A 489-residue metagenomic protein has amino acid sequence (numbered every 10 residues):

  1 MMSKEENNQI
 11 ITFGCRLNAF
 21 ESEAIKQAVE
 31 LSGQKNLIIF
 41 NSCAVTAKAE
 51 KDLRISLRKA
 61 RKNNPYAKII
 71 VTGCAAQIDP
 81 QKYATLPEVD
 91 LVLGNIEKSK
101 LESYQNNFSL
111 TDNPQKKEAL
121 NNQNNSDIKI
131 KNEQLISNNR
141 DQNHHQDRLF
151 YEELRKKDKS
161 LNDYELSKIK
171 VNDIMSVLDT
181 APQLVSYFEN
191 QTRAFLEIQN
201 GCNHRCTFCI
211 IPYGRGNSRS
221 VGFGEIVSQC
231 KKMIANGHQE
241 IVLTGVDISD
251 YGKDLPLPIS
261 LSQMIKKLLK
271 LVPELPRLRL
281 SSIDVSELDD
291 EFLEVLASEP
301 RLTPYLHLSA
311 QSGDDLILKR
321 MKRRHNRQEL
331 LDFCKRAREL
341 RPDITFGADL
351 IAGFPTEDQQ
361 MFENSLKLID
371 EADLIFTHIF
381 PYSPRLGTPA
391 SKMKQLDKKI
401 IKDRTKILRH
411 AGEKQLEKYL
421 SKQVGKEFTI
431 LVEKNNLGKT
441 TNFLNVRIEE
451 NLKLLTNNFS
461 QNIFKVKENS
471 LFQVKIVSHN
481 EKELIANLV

Functional and structural regions predicted by a protein language model:
M1-Y251, K266, E291, L302 (+6 more regions): Proteins enriched for Cys/Gly/acidic motifs involved in redox and nucleic-acid/cofactor modification
I69-G73, I78-D79, A235-Q360: Conserved SAM/AdoMet-binding glycine-rich loop
S99, H204, S249, D315-L316 (+3 more regions): Glycine-centered loop/turn positions within well-structured domains that cap or flank conserved ligand/cofactor-binding
G245, S282, A310-S312, A348-A352 (+6 more regions): Active-site proximal loops enriched in glycine and acidic residues that flank catalytic Cys/His/Asp and coordinate
P304-Y305, L318-K319, L330, P342-T345 (+6 more regions): Extended hydrophobic-aromatic, low-complexity segments
L308, D349, I369, T377 (+3 more regions): Hydrophobic, well-ordered secondary-structure elements that form the walls of internal hydrophobic environments
E357-D358, I369-L374: Contiguous mid-protein beta-loop-alpha structural module that forms a pocket-lining wall or clamp of enzyme active
K392-V489: Terminal RNA-binding accessory module
